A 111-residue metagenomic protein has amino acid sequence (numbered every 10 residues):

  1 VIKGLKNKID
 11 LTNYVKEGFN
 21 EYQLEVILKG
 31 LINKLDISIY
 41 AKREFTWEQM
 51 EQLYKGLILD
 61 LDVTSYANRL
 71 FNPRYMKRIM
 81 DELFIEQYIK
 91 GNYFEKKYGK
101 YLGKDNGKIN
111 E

Functional and structural regions predicted by a protein language model:
V1-E111: General marker for long, soluble alpha-helical cores
